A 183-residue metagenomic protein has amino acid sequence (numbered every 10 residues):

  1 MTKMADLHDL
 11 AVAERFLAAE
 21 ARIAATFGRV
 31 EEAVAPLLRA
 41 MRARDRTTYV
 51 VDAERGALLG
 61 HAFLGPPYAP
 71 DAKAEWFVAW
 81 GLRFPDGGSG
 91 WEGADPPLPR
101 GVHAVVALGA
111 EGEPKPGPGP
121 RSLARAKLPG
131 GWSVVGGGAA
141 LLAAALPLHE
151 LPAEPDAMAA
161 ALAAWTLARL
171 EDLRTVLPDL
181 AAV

Functional and structural regions predicted by a protein language model:
M1-M4: Contiguous mid-protein beta-loop-alpha structural module that forms a pocket-lining wall or clamp of enzyme active
D6-P147: Polyanion-binding interface signature
L151-V183: Long, solvent-exposed, polar/charged low-complexity segments
